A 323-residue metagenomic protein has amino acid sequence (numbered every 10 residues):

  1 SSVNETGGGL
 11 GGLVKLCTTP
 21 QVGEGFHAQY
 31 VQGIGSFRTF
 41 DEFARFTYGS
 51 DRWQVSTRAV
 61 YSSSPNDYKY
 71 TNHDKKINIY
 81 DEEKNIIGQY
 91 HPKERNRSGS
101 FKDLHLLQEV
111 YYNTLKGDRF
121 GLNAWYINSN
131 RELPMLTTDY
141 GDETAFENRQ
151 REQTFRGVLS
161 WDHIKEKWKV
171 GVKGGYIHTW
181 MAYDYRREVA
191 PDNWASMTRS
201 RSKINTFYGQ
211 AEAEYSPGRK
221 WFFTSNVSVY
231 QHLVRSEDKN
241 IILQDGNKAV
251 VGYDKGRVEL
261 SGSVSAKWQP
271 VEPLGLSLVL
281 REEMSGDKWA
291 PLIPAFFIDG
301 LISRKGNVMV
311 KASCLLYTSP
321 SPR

Functional and structural regions predicted by a protein language model:
S1, G8-G33, E42-R45: N-terminal periplasmic accessory domains that precede and gate Gram-negative outer-membrane beta-barrel machines
Q32-S36, S50, Y61-P65, Y126-N130 (+7 more regions): Transmembrane beta-strands of outer-membrane beta-barrel pores
S36-S64, K75-N130, Q153-K165: Transmembrane beta-barrel wall of Gram-negative outer-membrane proteins
E42-Y48, Q108-Y112, G157-H163, G209-Y215 (+3 more regions): Residues on the lipid-exposed face of transmembrane beta-strands in outer-membrane beta-barrel proteins
R52-V55, G117-F120, K167-V170, R219-F223 (+2 more regions): Repeated loop/turn-to-beta-strand initiation elements of outer-membrane beta-barrel proteins
S64-Y68, R97-H105, G117-V170, Y176-I204: Flexible loop and strand-edge segments within Gram-negative outer membrane beta-barrel domains
R149-V158, H163-I164, G174-G275: Outer-membrane beta-barrel transmembrane domain signature of Gram-negative proteins, especially the mid-to-C-terminal
Y317-P322: Conserved small/polar residues in nucleotide/adenosyl-binding loops
